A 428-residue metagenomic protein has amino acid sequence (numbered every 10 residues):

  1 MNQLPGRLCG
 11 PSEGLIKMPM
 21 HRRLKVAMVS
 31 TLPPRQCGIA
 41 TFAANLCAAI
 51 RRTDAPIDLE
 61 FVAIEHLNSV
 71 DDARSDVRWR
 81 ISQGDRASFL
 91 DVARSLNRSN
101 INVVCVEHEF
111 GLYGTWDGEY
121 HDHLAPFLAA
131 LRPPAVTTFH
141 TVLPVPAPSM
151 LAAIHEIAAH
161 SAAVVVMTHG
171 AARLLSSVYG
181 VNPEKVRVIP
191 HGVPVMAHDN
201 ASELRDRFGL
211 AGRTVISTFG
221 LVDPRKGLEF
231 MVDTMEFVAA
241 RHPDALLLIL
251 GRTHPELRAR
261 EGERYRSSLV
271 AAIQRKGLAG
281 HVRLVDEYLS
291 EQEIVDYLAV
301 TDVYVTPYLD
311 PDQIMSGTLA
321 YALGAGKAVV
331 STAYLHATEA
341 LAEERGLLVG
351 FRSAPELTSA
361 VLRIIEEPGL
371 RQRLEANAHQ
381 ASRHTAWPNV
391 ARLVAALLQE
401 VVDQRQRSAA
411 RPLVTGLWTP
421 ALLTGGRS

Functional and structural regions predicted by a protein language model:
A162, G280-E287, D296-Q313, K327: Acidic donor-binding loop of glycosyltransferase active sites
G170, G192, T253: Carbohydrate-associated surface elements
A197-L210, V215, L269: A short helix/loop element that forms part of the nucleotide-sugar donor recognition site in Leloir-type
L210-K226, V232-M235, L247-L250: Conserved donor-binding/catalytic core segment of Leloir-type glycosyltransferases
R260-Y288, Q292: Nucleotide-activated donor-binding/catalytic signature segment of Leloir-type glycosyltransferases, i.e., the conserved
L323-G324, A328-S331: Short hydrophobic beta-strand element within catalytic cores of glycosyltransferases and related nucleotide-activated
E343, L347-A354, R363-P368: Conserved acidic donor-binding segment of nucleotide-sugar-dependent glycosyltransferases
R363, L370-H384: A short, well-ordered alpha-helix in the C-terminal region of glycosyltransferases
